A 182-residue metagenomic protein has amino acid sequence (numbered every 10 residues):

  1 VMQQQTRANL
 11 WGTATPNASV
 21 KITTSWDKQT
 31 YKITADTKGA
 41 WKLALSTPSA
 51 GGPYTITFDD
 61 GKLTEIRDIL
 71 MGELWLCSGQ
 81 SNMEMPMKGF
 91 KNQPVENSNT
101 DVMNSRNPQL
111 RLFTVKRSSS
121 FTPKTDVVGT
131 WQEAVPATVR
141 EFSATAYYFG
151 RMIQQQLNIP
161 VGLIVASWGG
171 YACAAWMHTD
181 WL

Functional and structural regions predicted by a protein language model:
V1-L182: Cell-envelope and extracellular/periplasmic
